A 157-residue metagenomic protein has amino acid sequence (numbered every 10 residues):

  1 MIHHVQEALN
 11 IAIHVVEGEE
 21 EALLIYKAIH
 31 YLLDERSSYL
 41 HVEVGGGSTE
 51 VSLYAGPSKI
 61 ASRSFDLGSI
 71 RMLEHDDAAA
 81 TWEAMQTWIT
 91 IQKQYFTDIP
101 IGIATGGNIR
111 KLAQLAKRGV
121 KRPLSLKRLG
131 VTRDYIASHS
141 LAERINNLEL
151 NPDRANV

Functional and structural regions predicted by a protein language model:
M1-S38, L53-V157: Helical "lid/coupling" subdomains associated with nucleotide-phosphate turnover
V42-S48, T105-N108: A short acidic Gly-Thr/Ser loop motif
